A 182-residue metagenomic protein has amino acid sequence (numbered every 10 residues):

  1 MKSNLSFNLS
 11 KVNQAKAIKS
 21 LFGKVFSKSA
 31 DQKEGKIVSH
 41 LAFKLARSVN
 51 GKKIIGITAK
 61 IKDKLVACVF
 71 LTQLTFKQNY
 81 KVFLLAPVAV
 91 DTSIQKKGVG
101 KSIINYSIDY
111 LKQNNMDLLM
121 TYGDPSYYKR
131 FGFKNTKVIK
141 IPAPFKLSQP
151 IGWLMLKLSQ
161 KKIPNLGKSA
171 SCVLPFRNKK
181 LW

Functional and structural regions predicted by a protein language model:
L5-I18: A short beta-loop-alpha structural element at the N-terminal edge of CoA-dependent acyl/N-acetyltransferase catalytic
A15, S20-F70: Active-site rim helix/loop that mediates acceptor-substrate recognition in acyltransferases
K62-D63, S93, K157-K162: Short loop segments at secondary-structure junctions
L74-L85, Q95: A conserved beta-turn-beta hairpin within the catalytic core of GNAT-like acetyltransferases that forms part
Q78, D91-S102, N114, R130: Conserved glycine-rich acetyl-CoA-binding loop
L85, V90, K96-D109, M120-T121: Conserved acetyl-CoA-binding loop-helix of GNAT-fold acetyltransferases
Q113-D117, G123-Q149: Conserved active-site alpha-helix within GNAT-family acetyltransferase domains
A143-W182: C-terminal "cap" of GNAT-fold acetyltransferases
